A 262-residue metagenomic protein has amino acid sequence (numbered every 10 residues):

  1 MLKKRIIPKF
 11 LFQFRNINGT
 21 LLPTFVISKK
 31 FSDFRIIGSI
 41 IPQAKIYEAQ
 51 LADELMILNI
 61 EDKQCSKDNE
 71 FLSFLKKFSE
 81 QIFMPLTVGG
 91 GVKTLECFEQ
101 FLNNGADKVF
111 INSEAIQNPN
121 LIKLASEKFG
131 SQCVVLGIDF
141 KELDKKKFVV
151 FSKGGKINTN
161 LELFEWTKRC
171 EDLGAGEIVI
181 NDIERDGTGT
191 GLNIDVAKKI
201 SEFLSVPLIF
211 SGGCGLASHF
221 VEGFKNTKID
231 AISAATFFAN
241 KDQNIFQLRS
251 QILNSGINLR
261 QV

Functional and structural regions predicted by a protein language model:
M1-M84, L95-E96, I116, S131-L136 (+4 more regions): Conserved N-terminal beta1-alpha1 strand-loop-helix module at the mouth
F25, K146-N160, T188-T190, I209-I245: Active-site-adjacent loop and "lid" segments of alpha/beta metabolic enzymes
I46-Q50, N103, K128, D172 (+2 more regions): Alpha-helix termination/capping residues and helix-transition junctions
E54-L55, V109, I178-V179, L208 (+1 more regions): Hydrophobic residues within beta-strands of alpha/beta enzymes
I82, L86-G105, D195-I232: Catalytic cores of alpha/beta
G90, I111-E114, A235: Short beta->alpha connector loops at strand-helix junctions that form conserved, small/polar/Pro-enriched
L121-F129, V221-V262: C-terminal helical cap(s) of enzyme catalytic domains, especially alpha/beta-barrels
